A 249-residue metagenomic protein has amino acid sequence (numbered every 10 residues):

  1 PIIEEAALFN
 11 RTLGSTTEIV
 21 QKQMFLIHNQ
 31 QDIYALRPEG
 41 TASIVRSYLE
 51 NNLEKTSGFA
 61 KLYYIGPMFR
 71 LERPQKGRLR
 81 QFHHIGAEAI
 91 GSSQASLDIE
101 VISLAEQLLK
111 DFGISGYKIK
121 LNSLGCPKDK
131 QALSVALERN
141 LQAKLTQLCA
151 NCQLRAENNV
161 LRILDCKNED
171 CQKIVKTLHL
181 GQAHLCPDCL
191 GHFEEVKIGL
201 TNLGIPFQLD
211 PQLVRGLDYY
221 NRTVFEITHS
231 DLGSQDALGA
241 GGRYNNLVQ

Functional and structural regions predicted by a protein language model:
P1-Q249: TRNA-recognition modules of translation machinery and tRNA-sensing kinases, especially anticodon-binding
